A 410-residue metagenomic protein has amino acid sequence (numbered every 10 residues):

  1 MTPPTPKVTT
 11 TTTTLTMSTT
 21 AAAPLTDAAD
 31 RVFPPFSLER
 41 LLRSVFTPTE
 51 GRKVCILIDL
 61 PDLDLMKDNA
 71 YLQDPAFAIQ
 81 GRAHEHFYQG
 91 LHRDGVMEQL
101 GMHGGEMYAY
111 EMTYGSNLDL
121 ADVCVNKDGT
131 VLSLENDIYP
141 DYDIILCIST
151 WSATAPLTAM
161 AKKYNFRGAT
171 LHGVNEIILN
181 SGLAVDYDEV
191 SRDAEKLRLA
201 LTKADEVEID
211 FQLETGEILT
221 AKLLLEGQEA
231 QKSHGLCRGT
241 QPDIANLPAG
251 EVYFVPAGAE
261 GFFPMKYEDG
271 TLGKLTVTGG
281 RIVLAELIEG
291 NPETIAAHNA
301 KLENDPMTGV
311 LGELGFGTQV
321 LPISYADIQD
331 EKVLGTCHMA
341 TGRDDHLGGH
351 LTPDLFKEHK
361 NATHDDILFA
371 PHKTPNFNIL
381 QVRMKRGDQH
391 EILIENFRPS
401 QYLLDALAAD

Functional and structural regions predicted by a protein language model:
P4-T16: Compositionally biased low-complexity segments, especially N-terminal hydrophobic helices that form the hydrophobic
T13-F262, Y267-G270, R383-R386, H390-D410: Active-site bordering "gate/hinge" segments that shape substrate access to catalytic or cofactor-binding pockets
G51, E260, L272, G279 (+4 more regions): Active-site lining segments that contact anionic ligands and/or coordinate catalytic metals
P156-A159, N180-L183, A221-L224, S233-G235 (+5 more regions): A short secondary-structure junction signal
E251-A296: Oxyanion-binding "anion nests"
L284-P353, M384: Dual-mode signal for accessory low-complexity, basic/Gly-rich regions
M339, R343-A409: Internal helix-turn-beta structural module
